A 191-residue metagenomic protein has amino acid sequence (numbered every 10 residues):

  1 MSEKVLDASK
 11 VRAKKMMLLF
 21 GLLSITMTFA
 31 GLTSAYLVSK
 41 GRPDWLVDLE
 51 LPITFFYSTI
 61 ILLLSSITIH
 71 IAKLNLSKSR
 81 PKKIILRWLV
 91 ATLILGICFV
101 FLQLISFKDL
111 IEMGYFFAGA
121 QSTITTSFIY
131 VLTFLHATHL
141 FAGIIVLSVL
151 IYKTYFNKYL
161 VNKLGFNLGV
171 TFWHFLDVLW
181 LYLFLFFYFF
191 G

Functional and structural regions predicted by a protein language model:
M1-G191: ...captures the hydrophobic TM-helix bundle architecture rather than a specific catalytic motif, and can also fire on
